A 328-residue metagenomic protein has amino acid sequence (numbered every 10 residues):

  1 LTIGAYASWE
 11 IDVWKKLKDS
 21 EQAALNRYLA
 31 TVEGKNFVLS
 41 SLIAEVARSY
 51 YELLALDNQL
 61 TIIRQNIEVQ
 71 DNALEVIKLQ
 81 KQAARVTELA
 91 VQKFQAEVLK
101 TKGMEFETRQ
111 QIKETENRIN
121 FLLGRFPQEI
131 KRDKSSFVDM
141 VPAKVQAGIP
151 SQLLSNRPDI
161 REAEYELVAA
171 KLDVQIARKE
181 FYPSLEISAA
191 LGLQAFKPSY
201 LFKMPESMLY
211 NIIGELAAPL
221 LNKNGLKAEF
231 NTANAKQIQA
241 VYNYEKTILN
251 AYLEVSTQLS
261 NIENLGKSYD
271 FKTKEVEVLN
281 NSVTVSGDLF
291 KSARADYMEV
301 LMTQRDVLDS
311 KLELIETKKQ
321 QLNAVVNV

Functional and structural regions predicted by a protein language model:
L1, S8-F37, Q59, R161 (+3 more regions): Small/polar (Gly/Ser/Thr/Ala-rich) solvent-exposed segments that form structured loops/beta-strands/short helices used
T2, R48, K93, L209-N211 (+1 more regions): Transmembrane beta-barrel architecture of outer-membrane proteins
T2-Y6, Y50, P150, I213-E215 (+1 more regions): Membrane-embedded beta-strand positions in outer-membrane beta-barrel channels/transporters
V38, L42-R64, N72-L74, L79 (+5 more regions): Amphipathic alpha-helical coiled-coil segments
Q65-E68, R85-T87, F106-L154, D296 (+1 more regions): Short, solvent-exposed, mixed-charge loop/turn linkers that connect secondary-structure elements
R85-T87, D133-K134, V138-V168, P219-L220 (+3 more regions): Bacterial Sec-pathway N-terminal export signals of envelope proteins
T108, P158-D159, T317: Metallo-beta-lactamase
